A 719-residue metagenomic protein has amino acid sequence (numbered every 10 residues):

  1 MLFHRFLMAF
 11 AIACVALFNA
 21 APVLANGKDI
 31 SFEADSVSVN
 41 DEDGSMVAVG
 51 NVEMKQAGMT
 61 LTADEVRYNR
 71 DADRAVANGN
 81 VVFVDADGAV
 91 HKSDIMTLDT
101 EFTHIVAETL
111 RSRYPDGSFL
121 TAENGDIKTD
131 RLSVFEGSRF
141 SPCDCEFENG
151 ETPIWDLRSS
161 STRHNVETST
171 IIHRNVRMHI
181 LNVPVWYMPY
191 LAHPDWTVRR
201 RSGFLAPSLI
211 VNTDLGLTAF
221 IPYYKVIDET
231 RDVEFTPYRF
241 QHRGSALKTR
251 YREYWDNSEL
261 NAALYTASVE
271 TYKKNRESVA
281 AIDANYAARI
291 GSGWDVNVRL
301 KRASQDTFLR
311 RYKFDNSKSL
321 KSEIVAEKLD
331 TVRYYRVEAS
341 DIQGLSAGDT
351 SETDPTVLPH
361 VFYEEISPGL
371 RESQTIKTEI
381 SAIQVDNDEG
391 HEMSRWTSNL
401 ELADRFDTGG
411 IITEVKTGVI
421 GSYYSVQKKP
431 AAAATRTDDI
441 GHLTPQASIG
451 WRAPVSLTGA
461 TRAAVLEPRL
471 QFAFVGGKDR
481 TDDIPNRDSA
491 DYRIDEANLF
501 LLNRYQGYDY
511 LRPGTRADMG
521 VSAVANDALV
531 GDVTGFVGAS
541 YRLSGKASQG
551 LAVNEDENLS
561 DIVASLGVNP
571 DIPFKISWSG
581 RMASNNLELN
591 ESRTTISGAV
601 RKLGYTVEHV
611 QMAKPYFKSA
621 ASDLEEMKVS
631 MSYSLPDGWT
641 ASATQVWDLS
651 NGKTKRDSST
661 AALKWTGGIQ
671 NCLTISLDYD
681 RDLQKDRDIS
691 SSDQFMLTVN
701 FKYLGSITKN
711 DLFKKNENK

Functional and structural regions predicted by a protein language model:
M1-F10: Bacterial N-terminal signal peptides that target proteins for export
I12-A13, V23: Cleavable N-terminal signal peptides
V23-S31: Cleaved targeting-peptide boundary
N26, V49-E65, N78-K92, E108-F119 (+1 more regions): Interaction modules related to DNA damage response and DNA replication/repair
S31-G58: N-terminal targeting signals for Sec/Tat export/insertion, comprising classic cleavable signal peptides
V37-S38, V47-V49, E65, V76-N78 (+4 more regions): Soluble periplasmic/extracytoplasmic beta-strand elements of cell-envelope proteins
A89, I95-V106, S112-L157, H164-K719: Outer-membrane beta-barrel proteins and related beta-barrel translocases across Gram-negative bacteria
